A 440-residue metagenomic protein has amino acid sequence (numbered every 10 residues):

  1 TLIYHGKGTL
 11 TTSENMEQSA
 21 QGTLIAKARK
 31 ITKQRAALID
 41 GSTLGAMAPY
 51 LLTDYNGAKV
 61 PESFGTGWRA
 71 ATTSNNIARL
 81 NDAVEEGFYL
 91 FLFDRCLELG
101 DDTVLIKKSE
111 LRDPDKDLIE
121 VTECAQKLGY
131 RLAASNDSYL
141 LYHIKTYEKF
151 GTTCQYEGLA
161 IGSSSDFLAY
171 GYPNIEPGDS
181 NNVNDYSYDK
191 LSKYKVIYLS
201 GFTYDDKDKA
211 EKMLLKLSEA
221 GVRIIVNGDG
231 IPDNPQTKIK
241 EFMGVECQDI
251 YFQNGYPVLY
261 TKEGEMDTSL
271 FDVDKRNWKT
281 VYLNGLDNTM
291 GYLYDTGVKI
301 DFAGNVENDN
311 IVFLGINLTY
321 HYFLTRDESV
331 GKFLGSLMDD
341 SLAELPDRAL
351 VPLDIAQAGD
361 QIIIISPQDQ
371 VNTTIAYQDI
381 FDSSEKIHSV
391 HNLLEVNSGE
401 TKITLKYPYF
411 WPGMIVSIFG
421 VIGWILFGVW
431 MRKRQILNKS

Functional and structural regions predicted by a protein language model:
L2-E307, F313-E328, R348: Extracytoplasmic
A58-P61, N181, E219-G221, C247-Q248 (+4 more regions): Short, surface-exposed linear patches
N81, K238-K240, A303, F333-L337 (+2 more regions): Generic hydrophobic, helix-prone segments enriched in Leu/Val/Ile
H143-Y147, D340-S341, Y407: Short beta-strand-to-coil "C-cap" segments at the C-terminal boundary of structured domains/repeats, marking
I161-S165, A343-S440: Active-site-proximal, structured, solvent-exposed surfaces of multi-pass membrane proteins that position macromolecular
K195, I311-G315, T401-Y409: Short, hydrophobic/aromatic-enriched beta-strand segments in well-ordered soluble domains
G297-K299, V306-D309, F313-D379: Membrane-proximal low-complexity regions enriched in glycine and acidic/polar residues
